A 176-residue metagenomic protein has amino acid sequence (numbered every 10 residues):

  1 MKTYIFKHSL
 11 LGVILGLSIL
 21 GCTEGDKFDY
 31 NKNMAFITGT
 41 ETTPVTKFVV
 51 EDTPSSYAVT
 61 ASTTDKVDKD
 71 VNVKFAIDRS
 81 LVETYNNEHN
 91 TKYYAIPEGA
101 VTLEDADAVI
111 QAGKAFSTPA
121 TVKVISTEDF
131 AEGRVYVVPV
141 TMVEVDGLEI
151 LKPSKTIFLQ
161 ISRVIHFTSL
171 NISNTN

Functional and structural regions predicted by a protein language model:
M1-L10: Bacterial N-terminal signal peptides that target proteins for export
S18-G21: C-terminal motif of bacterial Sec signal peptides marking the signal peptidase cleavage site
T23-E104, A108-Q111, A115-P119, D129-P139 (+1 more regions): Acidic/polar, low-complexity intrinsically disordered N-terminal segments immediately downstream of a Sec signal
S126: Residues on the solvent-exposed faces and adjacent turns of beta-rich solenoids used to engage binding targets
